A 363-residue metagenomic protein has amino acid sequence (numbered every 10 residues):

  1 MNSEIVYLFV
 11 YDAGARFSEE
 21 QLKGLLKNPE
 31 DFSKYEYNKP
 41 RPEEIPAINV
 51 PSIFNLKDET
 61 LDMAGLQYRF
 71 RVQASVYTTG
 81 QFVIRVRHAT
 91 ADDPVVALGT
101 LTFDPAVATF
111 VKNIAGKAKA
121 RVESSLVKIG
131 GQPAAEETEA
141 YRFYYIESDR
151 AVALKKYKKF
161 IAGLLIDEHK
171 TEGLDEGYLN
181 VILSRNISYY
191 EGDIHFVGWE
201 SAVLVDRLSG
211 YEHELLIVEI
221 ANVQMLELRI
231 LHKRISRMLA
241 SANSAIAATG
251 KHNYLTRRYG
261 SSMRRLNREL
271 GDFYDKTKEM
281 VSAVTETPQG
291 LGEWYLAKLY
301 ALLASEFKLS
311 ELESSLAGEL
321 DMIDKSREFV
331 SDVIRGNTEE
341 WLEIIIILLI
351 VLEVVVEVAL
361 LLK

Functional and structural regions predicted by a protein language model:
M1-G198: Short Lys/Arg-enriched alpha/beta "domain-start" segment
Q21, N49, A106, K156 (+5 more regions): Exposed alpha-helical structural elements
T79, V223-L226, I230, S261 (+2 more regions): Short, well-structured alpha-helical interface segments that form or flank functional binding sites
R87-T90, R207-S209, K278: Secondary-structure transition/turn motif
K119-G131, H232-R257, M263: A short, charged
A202-L204, L208-A240: Switch/coupling subdomain of P-loop NTPase systems
N243-E353, E357-L360: Membrane-associated alpha-helical segments
